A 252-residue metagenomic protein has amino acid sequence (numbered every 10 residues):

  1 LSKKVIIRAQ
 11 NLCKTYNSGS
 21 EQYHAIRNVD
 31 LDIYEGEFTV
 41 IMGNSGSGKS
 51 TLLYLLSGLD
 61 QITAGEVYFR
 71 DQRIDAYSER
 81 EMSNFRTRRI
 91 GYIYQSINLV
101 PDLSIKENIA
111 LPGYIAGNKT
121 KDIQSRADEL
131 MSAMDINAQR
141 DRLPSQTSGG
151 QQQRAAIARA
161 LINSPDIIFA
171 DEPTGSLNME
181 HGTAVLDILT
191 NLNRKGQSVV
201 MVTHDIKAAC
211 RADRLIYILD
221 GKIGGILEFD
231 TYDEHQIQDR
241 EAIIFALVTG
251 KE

Functional and structural regions predicted by a protein language model:
L1-V5: Extreme N-terminus of proteins, especially the signal/transit-peptide cleavage junction and the first residues
I6-R211, I218: ABC family nucleotide-binding domain
K222-L247: Conserved beta-strand-loop-alpha-helix hinge in the C-terminal portion of ABC ATPase nucleotide-binding domains
